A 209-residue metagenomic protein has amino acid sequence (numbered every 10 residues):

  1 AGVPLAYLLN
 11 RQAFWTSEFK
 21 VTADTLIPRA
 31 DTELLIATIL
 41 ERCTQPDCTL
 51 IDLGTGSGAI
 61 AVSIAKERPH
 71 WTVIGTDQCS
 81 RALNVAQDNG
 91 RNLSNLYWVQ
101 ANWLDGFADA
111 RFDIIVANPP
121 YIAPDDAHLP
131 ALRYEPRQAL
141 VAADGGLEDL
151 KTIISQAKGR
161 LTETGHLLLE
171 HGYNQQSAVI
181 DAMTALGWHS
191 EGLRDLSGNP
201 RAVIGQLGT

Functional and structural regions predicted by a protein language model:
A1-E41: Conserved AdoMet
A6, I122, N174: Active-site beta-alpha loop architecture of Rossmann-like, nucleotide-cofactor-dependent enzymes
F19, L96-W98, S190: Generic structural signal for residues in well-ordered beta-strands
I27, A59, S80-R81, E148 (+1 more regions): Short alpha-helical
L34-H128, T152: Conserved SAM/SAH cofactor-binding pocket of Class I
P119, Q206-T209: C-terminal beta-strand of the catalytic ATP-binding
P119-D149: Mobile active-site "lid"/loop adjacent to the S-adenosyl-L-methionine
G145-Q206: Conserved Class I SAM-dependent methyltransferase catalytic core
